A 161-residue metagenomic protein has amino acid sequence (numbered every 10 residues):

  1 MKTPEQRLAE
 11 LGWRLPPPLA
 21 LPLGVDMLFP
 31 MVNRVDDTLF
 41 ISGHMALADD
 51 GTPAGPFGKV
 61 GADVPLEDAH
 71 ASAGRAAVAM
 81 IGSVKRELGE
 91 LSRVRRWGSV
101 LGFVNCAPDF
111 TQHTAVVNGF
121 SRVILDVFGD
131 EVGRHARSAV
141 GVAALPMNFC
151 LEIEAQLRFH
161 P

Functional and structural regions predicted by a protein language model:
M1-G82, R86-L101, C106-P161: N-terminal presequence-like segments and the immediate start of the first folded domain
